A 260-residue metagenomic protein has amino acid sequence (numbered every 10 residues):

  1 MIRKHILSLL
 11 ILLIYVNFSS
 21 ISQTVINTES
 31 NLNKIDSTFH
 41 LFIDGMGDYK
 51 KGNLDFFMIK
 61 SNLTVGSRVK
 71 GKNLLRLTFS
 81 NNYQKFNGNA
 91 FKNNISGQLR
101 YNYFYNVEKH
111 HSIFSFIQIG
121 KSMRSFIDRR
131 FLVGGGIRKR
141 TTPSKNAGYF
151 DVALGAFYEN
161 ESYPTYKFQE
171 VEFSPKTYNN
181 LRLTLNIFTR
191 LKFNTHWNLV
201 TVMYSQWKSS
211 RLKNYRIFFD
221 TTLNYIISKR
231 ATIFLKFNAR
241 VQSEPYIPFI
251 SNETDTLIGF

Functional and structural regions predicted by a protein language model:
M1-D36: Cleavable N-terminal export/targeting peptides
F39, G71-L77, N106-I113, K145-A147 (+3 more regions): Repeated loop/turn-to-beta-strand initiation elements of outer-membrane beta-barrel proteins
I43-Y49, L77-Y83, S115-I119, G135 (+4 more regions): Transmembrane beta-barrel strands of outer-membrane/channel proteins
Y49, V65-V69, Y103-Y105, K139-T141 (+4 more regions): Residue-level signature of outer-membrane beta-barrel architecture
Y49-M58, F86-K92, K121-R129, N146 (+2 more regions): Solvent-exposed loop/turn segments connecting transmembrane beta-strands in outer-membrane beta-barrel proteins
F79-S80, N87-R182, N186, S251: Outer-membrane pore/translocation modules
A147-T232: Outer-membrane beta-barrel transmembrane domain signature
N252-F260: Outer-membrane beta-barrel "beta-signal"
